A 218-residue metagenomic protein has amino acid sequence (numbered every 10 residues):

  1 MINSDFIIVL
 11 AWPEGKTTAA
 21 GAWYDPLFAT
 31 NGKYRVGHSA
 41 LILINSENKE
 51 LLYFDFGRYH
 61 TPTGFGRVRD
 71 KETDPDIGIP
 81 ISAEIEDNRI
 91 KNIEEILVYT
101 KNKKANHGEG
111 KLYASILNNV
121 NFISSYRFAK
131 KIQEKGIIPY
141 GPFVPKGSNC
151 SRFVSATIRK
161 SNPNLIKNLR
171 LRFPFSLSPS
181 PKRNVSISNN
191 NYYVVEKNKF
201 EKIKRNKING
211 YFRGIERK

Functional and structural regions predicted by a protein language model:
I2, G15-T17, I42, K204 (+1 more regions): Plant-biased, long, compositionally biased intrinsically disordered regulatory regions enriched in Ser/Thr/Pro
N3-A11, L41, L112-N119, G210: Generic preference for hydrophobic/aromatic residues in regular secondary structure cores
D5-N102: Glycine-rich catalytic cores of cysteine/serine-nucleophile enzymes that process amide/ester linkages in cell-envelope
P13, T30, K104-G108, I208 (+1 more regions): Intrinsically disordered, low-complexity segments enriched in small/polar residues
D55, E95, E109, S188-N189 (+1 more regions): A general marker of short, structured functional hotspots
I79-R127, K131, K135, P139 (+1 more regions): Extracellular-facing segments of soluble proteins and assemblies that are Gly/Ser/Thr-biased and enriched in aromatics
Y113-L117, Y126-K218: Activation targets extended, charge/polar-rich intrinsically disordered C-terminal tails
